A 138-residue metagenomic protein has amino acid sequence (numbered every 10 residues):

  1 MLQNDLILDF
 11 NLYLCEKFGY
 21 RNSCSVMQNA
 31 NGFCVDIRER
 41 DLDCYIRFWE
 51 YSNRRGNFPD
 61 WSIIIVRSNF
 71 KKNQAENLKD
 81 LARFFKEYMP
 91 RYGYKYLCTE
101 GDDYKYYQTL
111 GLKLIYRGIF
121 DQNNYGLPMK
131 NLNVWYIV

Functional and structural regions predicted by a protein language model:
M1-N73, R83-L112, Y116-V138: Non-catalytic substrate-recognition and accessory regions of acyl/acetyltransferase enzymes
